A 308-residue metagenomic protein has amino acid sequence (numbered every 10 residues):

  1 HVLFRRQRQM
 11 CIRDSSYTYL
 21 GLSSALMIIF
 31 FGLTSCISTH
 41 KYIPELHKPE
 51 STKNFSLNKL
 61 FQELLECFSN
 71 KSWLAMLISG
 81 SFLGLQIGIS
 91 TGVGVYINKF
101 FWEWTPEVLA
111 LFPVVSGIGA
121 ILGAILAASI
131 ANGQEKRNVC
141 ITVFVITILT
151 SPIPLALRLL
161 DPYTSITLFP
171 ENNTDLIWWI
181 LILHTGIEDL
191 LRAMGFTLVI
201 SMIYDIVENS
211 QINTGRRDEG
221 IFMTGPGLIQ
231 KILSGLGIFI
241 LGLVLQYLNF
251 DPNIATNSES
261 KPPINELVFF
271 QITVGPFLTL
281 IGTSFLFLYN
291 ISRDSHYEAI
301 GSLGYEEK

Functional and structural regions predicted by a protein language model:
H1-R8, I12: Single conserved hydrophobic/aromatic residue that forms the stacking wall/gate of nucleotide- or nucleobase-binding
Y17-I37, P263-F287: Symmetry-related core transmembrane helices of the 12-TM Major Facilitator Superfamily/SLC fold
P44-M76: Juxtamembrane intracellular "pre-TM" segments in multi-pass secondary transporters
L65-V93, G186: Pair of pore-lining "gating" transmembrane helices in MFS-fold secondary transporters
G92-L109: Short amphipathic helix-loop junctions that connect adjacent transmembrane helices in Major Facilitator Superfamily/SLC
L122-N138: Helix-to-loop junctions at the C-terminal end of transmembrane segments in multipass secondary transporters
I146-T174: C-terminal ends and interior cores of transmembrane alpha-helices in multi-pass membrane transporters/permeases
T167-L198, M202: Hydrophobic core of transmembrane alpha-helices in multi-pass small-molecule transporters, especially MFS/SLC-type
